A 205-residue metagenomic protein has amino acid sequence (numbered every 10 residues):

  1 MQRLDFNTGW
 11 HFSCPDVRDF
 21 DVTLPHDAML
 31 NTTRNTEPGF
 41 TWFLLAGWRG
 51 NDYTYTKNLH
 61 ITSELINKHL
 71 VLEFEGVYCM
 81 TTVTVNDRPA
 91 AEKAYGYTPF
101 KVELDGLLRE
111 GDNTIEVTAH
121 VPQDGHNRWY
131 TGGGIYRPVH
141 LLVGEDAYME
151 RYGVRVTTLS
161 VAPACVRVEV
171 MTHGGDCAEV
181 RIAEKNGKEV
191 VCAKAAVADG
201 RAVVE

Functional and structural regions predicted by a protein language model:
R3-D16, G50-Y152, H173-G175, E179 (+1 more regions): Accessory beta-strand-rich segments of carbohydrate-active enzymes
L4, F20-L24, K57-L59, K93 (+3 more regions): Generic detection of short hydrophobic beta-strand segments and adjacent strand-loop junctions
G9-T32: Predominantly extracellular/luminal regions of secreted and cell-surface proteins, especially disulfide-bonded
T32-E37, A202-E205: Short, surface-exposed secondary-structure junctions/capping segments
T41-A46, R155: Short, P/G- and charge-enriched loop/turn segments at secondary-structure junctions
H69, P99, D112, P163-C165 (+1 more regions): A generic structural signal for beta-strand entry/edge sites
V83-V85, P163-A196, A202-V204: Beta-strand-rich binding/interaction modules
V156-A164: Short, solvent-exposed loop/linker segments at the N-terminal edge of repeated beta-sheet extracellular domains
